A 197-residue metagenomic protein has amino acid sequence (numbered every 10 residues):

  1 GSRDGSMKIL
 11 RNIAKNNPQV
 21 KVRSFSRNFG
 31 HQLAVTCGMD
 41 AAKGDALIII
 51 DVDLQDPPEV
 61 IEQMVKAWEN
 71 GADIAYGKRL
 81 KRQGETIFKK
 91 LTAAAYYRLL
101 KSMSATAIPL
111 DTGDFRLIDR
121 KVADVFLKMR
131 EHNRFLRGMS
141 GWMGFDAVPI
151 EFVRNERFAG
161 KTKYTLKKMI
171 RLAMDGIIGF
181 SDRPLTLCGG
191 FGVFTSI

Functional and structural regions predicted by a protein language model:
G1, G71, F194-I197: Short, intrinsically disordered, charge-balanced linker/junction segments flanking boundaries in proteins
G1-K8, L54-Q55: A conserved acidic beta->alpha catalytic loop
N12, Q19-R27, H31-A41, P57-L136 (+1 more regions): Acceptor/aglycone-binding surface of glycosyltransferases and processive sugar-polymer synthases
K15-N16, F135-I197: Hydrophobic helical membrane-anchoring modules
F25, I50-V52: Catalytic metal- and UDP-sugar-binding loop of GT-A-like glycosyltransferases, i.e., residues flanking the conserved
L47: Short aromatic/hydrophobic "clamp" motif used to bind/position activated sugar donors
